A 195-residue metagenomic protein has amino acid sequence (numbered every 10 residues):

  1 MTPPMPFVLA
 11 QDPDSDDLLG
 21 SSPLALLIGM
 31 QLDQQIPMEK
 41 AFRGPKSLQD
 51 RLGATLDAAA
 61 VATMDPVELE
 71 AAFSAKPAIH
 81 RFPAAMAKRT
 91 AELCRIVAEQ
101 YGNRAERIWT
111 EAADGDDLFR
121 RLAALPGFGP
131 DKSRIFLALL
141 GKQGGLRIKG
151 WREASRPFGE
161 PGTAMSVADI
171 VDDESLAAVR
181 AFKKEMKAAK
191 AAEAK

Functional and structural regions predicted by a protein language model:
M1-D17, S21, G115-A123, P130-K195: C-terminal accessory module of base-excision DNA glycosylases/AP lyases that mediates lesion recognition and DNA
D14-A25, I36-M38, H80-A85: Structural motif
S22-L26, F42, V67, A84-A91 (+2 more regions): Non-catalytic, well-ordered alpha-helical scaffold segments
L27-Q31: Short, aromatic/basic-rich helix-turn unit that serves as a nucleic-acid recognition element
I36-K40, L52-G53, A98-Y101, G144-G145: Short alpha-helix boundary/capping elements
F42-L48: Short Gly/aromatic-enriched secondary-structure transition segments
L48, L52-A124: Alpha-helical ds-nucleic-acid-binding substructure associated with the helix-hairpin-helix region of base-excision DNA
